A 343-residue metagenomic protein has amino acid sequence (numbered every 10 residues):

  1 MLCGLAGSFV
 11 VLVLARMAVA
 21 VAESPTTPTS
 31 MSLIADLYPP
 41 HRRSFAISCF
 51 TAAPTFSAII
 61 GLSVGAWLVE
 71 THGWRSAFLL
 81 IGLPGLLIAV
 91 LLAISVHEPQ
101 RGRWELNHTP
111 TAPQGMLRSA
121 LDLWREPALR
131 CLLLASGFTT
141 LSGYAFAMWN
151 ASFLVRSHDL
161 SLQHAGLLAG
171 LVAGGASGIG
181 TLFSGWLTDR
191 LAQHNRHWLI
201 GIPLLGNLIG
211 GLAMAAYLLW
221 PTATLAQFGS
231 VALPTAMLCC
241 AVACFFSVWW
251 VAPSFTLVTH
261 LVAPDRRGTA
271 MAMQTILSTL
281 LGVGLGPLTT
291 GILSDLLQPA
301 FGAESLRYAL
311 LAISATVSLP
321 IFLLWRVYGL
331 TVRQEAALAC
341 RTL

Functional and structural regions predicted by a protein language model:
M1-G7, N207-G229: C-terminal ends and interior cores of transmembrane alpha-helices in multi-pass membrane transporters/permeases
L2, V10-A18, T235-C239: Paired small-residue
V13-F56: Cytoplasmic helix-loop-helix junction between adjacent transmembrane helices in 12-TM secondary transporters
F50-P99: Helix-loop-helix hairpin linking two adjacent transmembrane segments in secondary transporters
S76-I94, R307-R326: Symmetry-related core transmembrane helices of the 12-TM Major Facilitator Superfamily/SLC fold
P99-L133, S157: Juxtamembrane intracellular "pre-TM" segments in multi-pass secondary transporters
E126-L182, S247-V251, F255, G282-T290: Extracytoplasmic gate region of multi-pass secondary transporters
D189-N207: Cytoplasmic membrane-interface "Motif A"-like loop-to-helix N-cap segments of 12-TM Major Facilitator Superfamily
